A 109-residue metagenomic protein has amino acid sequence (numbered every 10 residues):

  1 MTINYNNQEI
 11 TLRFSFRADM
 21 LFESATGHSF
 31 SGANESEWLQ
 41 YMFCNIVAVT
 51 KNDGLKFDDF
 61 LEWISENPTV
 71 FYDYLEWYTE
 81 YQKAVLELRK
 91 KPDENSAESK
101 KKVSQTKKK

Functional and structural regions predicted by a protein language model:
M1-Q8, M20, S24, H28-A33 (+1 more regions): Charged interaction scaffolds used for protein-protein
I10-L12: Short, isolated positions in well-ordered beta-strands
S15: Residue-level signal for threonine
E37-A48: Short, hydrophobic/amphipathic alpha-helical patches that form generic packing surfaces within helical domains
